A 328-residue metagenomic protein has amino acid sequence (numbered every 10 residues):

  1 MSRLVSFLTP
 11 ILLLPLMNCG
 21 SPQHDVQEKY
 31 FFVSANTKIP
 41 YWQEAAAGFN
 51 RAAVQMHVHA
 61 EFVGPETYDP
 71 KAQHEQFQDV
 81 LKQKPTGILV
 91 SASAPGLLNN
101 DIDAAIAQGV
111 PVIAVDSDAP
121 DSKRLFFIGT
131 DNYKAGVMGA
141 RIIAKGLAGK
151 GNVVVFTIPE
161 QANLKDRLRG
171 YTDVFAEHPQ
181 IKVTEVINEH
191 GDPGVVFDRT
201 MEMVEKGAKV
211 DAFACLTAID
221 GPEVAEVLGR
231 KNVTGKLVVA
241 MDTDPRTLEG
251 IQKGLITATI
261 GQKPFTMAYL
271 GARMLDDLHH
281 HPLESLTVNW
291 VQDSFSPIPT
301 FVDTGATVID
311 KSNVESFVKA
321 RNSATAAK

Functional and structural regions predicted by a protein language model:
C19-P22: Bacterial signal peptide processing site
D25, Q73, I128-V153, V195-F197 (+2 more regions): Hydrophobic alpha-helical segments within soluble ligand-binding/sensing domains
K29-M56, E61-D79, Q83, S91-P95 (+2 more regions): Extracytoplasmic "Venus flytrap"
Y41-Q55, A135-I142, N163-K182, R199 (+2 more regions): Short, solvent-exposed amphipathic alpha-helices that sit in or adjacent to ligand/effector-binding or catalytic
V54-T67, N152-T157, T172-P193: Short beta-strand elements in bilobed, periplasmic/extracellular small-molecule ligand-binding domains
L81, G87-I106, Y171, E189-G250: Hydrophobic alpha-helical
P95-K134, I142-K145, N152, D244-Q252 (+1 more regions): Flexible loop/hinge segments that line or gate small-molecule binding clefts
V174-F175, M274-K328: Hinge/cleft segment of the Venus flytrap/periplasmic-binding protein
